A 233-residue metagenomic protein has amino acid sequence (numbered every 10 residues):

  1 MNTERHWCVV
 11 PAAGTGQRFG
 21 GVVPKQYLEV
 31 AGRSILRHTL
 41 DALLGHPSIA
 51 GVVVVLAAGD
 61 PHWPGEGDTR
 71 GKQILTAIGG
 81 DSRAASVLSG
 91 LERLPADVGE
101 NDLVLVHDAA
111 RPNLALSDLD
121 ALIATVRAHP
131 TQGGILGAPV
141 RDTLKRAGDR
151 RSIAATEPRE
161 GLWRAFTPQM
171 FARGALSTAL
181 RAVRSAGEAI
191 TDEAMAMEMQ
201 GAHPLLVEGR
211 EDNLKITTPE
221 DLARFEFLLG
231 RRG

Functional and structural regions predicted by a protein language model:
N2-P61: N-terminal glycine-rich phosphate-binding loop and ensuing alpha1 helix
V10, L36, G90, H107-D108 (+3 more regions): Residue-level signal for inorganic ion chemistry
E29, N113, M170, K215-I216: Short aromatic/basic micro-patch
I49, G99-N101, P130-G133, A202 (+1 more regions): Short, high-confidence coil segments that cap the C-terminus of an alpha-helix and link into the following beta-strand
D68-D102: Short phosphate-binding loop-to-helix
R83, A109-N113: Acidic metal-phosphate-binding loop of nucleotide-sugar-dependent transferases
L114-V207: Conserved core of the sugar-phosphate nucleotidyltransferase
N213-G233: Hydrophobic helical membrane-anchoring modules
